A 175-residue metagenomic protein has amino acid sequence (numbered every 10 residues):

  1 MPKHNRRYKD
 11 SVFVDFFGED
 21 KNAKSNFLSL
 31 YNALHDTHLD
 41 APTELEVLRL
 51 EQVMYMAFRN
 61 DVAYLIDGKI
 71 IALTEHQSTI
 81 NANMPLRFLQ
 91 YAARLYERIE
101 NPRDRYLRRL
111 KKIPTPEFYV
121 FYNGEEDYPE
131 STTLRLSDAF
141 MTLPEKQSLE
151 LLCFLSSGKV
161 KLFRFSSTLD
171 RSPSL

Functional and structural regions predicted by a protein language model:
M1-L175: Elongated, amphipathic alpha-helical interaction scaffolds
